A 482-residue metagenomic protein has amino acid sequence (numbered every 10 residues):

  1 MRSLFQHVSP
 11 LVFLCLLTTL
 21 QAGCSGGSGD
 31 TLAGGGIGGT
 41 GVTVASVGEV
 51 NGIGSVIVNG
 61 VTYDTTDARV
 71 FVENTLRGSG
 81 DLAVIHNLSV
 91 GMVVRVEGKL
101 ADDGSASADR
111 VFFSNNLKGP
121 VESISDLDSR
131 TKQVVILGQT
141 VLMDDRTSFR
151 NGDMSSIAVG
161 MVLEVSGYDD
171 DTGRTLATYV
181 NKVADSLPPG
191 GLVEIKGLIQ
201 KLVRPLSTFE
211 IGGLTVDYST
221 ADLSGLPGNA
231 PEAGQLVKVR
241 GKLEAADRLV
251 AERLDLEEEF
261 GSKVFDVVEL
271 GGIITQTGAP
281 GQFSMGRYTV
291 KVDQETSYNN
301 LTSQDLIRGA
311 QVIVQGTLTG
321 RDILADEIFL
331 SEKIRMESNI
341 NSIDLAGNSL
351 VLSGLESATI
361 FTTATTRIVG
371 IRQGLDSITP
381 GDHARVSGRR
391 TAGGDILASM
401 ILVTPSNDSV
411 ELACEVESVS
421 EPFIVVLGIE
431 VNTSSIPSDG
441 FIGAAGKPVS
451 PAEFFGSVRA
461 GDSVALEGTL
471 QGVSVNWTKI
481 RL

Functional and structural regions predicted by a protein language model:
M1-L11: Bacterial N-terminal signal peptides that target proteins for export
P10-Q21: Bacterial N-terminal signal peptides
Q21-D67, F71-I436, I442-L482: Short, flexible, surface-exposed loop segments at domain boundaries
